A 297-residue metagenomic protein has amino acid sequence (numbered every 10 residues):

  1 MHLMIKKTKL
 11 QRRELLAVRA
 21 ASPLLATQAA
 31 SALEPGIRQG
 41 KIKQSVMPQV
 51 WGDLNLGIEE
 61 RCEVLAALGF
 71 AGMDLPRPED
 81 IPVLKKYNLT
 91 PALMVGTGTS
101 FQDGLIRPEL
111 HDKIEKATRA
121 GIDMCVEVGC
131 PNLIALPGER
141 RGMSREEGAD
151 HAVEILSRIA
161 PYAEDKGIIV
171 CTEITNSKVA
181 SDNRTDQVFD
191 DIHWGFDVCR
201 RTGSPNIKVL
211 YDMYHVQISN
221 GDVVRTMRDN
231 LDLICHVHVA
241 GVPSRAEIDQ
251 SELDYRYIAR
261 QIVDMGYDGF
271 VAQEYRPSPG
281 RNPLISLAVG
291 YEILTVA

Functional and structural regions predicted by a protein language model:
H2-A66, G129-P131, F189-Y211, H215-A297: Histidine-acidic metal/acid-base catalytic patches
R19-A26, L33-G36, D103-K208, I218: Active-site acidic/histidine proton-transfer and metal-coordination neighborhood in alpha/beta enzyme cores
V50-G52, R77-E79, T97-S100, E139-R141 (+4 more regions): Active-site-proximal loop/turn and secondary-structure-junction residues that shape catalytic pockets, frequently
E59-I81: Catalytic domains of carbohydrate-active enzymes, especially glycoside hydrolases
G72-D74, L93-V95, I134, C171 (+2 more regions): Conserved beta-strand positions in the central sheet of alpha/beta enzyme cores
I81-V95, A152, I168: Short acidic, glycine/proline-enriched helix-loop-strand junctions
